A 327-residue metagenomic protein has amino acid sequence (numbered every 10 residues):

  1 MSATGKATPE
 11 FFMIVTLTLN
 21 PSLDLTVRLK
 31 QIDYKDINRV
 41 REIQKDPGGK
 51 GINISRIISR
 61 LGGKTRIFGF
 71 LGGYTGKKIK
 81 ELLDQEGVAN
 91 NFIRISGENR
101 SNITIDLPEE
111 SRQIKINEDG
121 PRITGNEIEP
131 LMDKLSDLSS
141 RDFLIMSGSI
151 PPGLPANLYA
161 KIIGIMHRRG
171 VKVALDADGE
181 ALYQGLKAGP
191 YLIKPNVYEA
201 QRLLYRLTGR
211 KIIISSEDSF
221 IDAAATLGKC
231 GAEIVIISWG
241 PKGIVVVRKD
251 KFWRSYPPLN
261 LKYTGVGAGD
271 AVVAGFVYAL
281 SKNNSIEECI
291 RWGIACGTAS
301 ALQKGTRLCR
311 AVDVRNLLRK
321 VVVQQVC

Functional and structural regions predicted by a protein language model:
M1-F12: N-terminal amphipathic/basic-hydrophobic helices that include classical n-h-c signal peptides and signal-anchor
E10-D33: Positively charged, low-complexity intrinsically disordered leader regions
R39-N99, L317-K320: Substrate-binding N-lobe of the ribokinase-like
S59, H167, S281: Gly/Ala-rich phosphate-binding loop of Rossmann-like dinucleotide-binding domains, activating on the conserved
I105-S140: Conserved phosphate-binding/catalytic loop of the ribokinase/pfkB sugar-kinase fold
K115-N117, R141-G148, D176, N196-V197: Short beta-strands and strand-loop turn motifs
A156-D250: Conserved phosphate/ATP/ADP-binding segment of small-molecule kinases
K211-I213, E217-C327: Conserved phosphate-binding/catalytic region of the ribokinase-like
